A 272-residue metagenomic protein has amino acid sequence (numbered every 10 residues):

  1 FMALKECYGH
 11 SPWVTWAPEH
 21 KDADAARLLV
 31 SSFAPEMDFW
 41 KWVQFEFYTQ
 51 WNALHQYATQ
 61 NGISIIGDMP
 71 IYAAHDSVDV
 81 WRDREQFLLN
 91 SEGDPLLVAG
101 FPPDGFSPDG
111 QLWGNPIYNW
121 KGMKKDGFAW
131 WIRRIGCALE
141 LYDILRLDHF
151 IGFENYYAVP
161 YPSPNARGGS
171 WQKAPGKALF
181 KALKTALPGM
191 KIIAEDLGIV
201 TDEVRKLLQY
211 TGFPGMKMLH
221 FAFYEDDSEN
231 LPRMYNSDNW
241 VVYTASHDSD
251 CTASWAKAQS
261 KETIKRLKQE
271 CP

Functional and structural regions predicted by a protein language model:
M2-Y48, A73-P272: Alpha-amylase-like alpha-glycosidases and glucanotransferases acting on alpha-linked glucans and related
W40, F45-A73: Conserved, well-ordered alpha-helix/loop/beta-strand core segments that scaffold catalytic motifs
